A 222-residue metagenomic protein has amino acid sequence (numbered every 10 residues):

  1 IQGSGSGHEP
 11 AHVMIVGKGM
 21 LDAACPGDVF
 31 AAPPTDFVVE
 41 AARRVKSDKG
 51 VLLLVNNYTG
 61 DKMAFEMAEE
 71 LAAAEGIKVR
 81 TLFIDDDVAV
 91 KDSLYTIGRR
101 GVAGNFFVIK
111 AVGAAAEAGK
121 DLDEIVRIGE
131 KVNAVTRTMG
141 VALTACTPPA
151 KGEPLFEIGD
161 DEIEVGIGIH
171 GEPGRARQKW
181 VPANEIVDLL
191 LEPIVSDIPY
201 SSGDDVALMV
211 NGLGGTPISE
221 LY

Functional and structural regions predicted by a protein language model:
I1-G3, M14-C25, A89-D92, I163-K179 (+1 more regions): Gly-rich Lys/Arg/Thr-decorated short loops/hinges at beta-loop-alpha junctions or inter-strand turns that position
H8, L21-D48, V195: Glycine-rich oxoanion-binding loops at beta->alpha junctions
A24-V29, A73-G98: Short, acidic/small-residue loops that bind anionic groups at enzyme active sites
V45-K46, E192-V206: Phosphate/pyrophosphate-binding loops at sites that engage ATP/ADP/AMP, CoA/4′-phosphopantetheine, polyphosphate
K62-G76, Y95, E220-L221: Short Gly/Thr/Asp-enriched flexible loops that form oxyanion-binding sites at enzyme active sites
V90-R99, F107-H170: Internal, active-site/partner-interface "lid" segment
L213-Y222: Short glycine/threonine-rich loop-to-helix capping motif typified by GTGT followed within a few residues by an Asp-Pro
